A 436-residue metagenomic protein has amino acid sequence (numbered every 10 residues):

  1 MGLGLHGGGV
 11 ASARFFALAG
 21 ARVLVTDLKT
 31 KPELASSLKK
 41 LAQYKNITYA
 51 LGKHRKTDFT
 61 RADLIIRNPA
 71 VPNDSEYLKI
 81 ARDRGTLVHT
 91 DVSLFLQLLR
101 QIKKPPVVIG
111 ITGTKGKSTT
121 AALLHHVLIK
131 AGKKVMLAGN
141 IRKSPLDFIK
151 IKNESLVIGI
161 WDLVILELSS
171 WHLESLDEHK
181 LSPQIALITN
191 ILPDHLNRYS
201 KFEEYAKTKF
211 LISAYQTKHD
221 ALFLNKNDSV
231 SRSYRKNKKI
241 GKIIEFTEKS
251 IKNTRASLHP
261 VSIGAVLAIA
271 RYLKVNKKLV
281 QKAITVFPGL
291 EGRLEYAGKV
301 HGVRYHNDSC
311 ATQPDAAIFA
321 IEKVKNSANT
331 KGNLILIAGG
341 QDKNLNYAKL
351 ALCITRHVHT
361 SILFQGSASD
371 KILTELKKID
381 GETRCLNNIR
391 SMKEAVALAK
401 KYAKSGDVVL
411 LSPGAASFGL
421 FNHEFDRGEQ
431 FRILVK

Functional and structural regions predicted by a protein language model:
M1-T90, L94, V275, F364 (+1 more regions): N-terminal leader/targeting and accessory segments in enzymes
S12-A19, K104-P105, R255-H359: Nucleotide phosphate-binding/pyrophosphate-handling subdomain across enzymes that bind or process nucleotide phosphates
F16, I65, I111, N140 (+10 more regions): Residue-level signal for inorganic ion chemistry
A17-L18, K56-T60, P69-L222, K226 (+2 more regions): Phosphate-binding loop of NTP-binding sites
A21-K29, L187, L222-K226, I335-A338 (+1 more regions): Short internal beta-strands
V23-D27, M136-L137, E245: Short beta-strand "acidic-cap" motif of Rossmann-like dinucleotide-binding folds
L24, S36-L41, I47-T48, A348-D407: C-terminal helical cap/extension that packs against the catalytic core of soluble nucleotide-cofactor enzymes
A42, Q101, K150-D162, A328-K331 (+1 more regions): Intrinsic disorder/low-complexity segments
